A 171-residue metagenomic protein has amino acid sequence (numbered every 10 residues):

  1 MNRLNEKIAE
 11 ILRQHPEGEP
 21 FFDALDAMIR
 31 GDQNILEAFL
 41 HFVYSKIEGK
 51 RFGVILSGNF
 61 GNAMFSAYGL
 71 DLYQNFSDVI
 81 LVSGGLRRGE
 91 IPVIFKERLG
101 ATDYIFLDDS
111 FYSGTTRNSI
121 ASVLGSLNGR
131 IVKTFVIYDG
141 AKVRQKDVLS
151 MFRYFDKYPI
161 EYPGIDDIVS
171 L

Functional and structural regions predicted by a protein language model:
M1-E48: Active-site-facing substrate-recognition patch
R3-P20, R51, S119-L171: PRPP-dependent phosphoribosyltransferase catalytic core
S45-K50, F95-L99: Glycine-rich helix-loop-beta junction characteristic of Rossmann-like nucleotide cofactor-binding loops
K50-F60: Short glycine-rich phosphate-binding loop at a beta-alpha junction
G53-V54, D103-I105, K133: Structural motif
F60-N62, Y154: Short glycine-rich anion-binding loops that position phosphate/pyrophosphate groups of nucleotides and phosphorylated
N62, S113, A141-K142: Alpha-helix N-cap/loop-to-helix initiation residues
F65-D108, Y112-A121: Short, glycine/charge-rich flexible loops or terminal/linker lids adjacent to PRPP-binding catalytic cores
